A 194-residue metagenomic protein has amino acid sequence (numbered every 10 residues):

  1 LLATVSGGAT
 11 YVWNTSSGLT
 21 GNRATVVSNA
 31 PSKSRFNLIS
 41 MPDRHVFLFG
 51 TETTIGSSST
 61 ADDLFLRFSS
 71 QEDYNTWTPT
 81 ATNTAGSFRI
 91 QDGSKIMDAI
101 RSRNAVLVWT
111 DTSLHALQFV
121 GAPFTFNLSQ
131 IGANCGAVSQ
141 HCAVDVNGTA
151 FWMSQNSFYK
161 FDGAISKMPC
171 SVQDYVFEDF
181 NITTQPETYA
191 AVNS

Functional and structural regions predicted by a protein language model:
L2-L48, E52: Disordered, low-complexity "stalk" and linker segments at domain junctions of extracellular and cell-surface proteins
Y11-V26, S57-S87, A116-N127, Y159-D174: Surface-exposed loop/turn elements that mediate protein-protein interactions on large endomembrane-trafficking
S17-T20, F49, I55, A85 (+3 more regions): Feature targets compositionally biased, intrinsically disordered low-complexity regions with long contiguous runs
R35-H115: N-terminal beta-propeller domains
H45, Q91-S194: Beta-sheet-dominated scaffold domains
